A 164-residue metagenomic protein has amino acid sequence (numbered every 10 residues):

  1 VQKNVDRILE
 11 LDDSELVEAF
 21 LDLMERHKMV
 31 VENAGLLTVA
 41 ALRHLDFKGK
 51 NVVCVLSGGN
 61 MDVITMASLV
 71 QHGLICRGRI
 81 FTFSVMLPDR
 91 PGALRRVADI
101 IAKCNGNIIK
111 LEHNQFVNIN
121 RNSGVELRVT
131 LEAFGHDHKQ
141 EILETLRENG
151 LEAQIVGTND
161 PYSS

Functional and structural regions predicted by a protein language model:
V1-K50: Active-site-adjacent helical/loop segments in soluble small-molecule enzymes
D12, L56, G157: Residues at the C-termini of beta-strands that transition into short coil/loop
E15-E18, L37, M61, G92 (+1 more regions): Short alpha-helical
E32-N33, L56, T130: Thr-Gly-centered strand-to-loop micro-motif
L36-L37, C54-N60, P161-S163: A short, charged, Gly/Pro-tolerant segment at domain boundaries
R43-Q71: Catalytic phosphate/nucleotide-handling subdomain of diverse soluble enzymes
V63-S164: A conserved regulatory-domain signal marking ACT and ACT-like small-molecule sensing domains and adjacent regulatory
